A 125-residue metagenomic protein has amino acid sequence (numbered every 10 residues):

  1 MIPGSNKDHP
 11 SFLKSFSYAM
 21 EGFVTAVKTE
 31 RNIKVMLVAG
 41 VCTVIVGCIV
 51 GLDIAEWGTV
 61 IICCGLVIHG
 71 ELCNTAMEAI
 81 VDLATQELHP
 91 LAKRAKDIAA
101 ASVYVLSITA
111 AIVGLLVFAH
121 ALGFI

Functional and structural regions predicted by a protein language model:
M1-A76, A84, L88, A100-I125: Hydrophobic alpha-helical transmembrane segments
L91-I98: Membrane-interface alpha-helices at helix entry/exit sites of multi-pass transporters
